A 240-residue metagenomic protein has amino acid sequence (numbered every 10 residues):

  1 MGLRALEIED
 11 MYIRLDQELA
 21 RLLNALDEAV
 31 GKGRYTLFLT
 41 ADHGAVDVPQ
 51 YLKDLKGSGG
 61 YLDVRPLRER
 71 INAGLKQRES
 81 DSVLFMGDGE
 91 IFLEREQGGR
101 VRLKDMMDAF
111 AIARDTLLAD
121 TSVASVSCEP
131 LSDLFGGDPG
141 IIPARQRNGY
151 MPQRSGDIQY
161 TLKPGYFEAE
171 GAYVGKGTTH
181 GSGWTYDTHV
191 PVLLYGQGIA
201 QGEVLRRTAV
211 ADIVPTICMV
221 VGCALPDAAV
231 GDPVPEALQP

Functional and structural regions predicted by a protein language model:
M1-R4, E203-V204: Short acidic, glycine/proline-rich loop/turn micro-motifs
R4-I13: The substrate-binding groove and active-site-proximal loops of carbohydrate-active enzymes, especially glycoside
L6, Q17-Y166, G171: Secreted, luminal/periplasmic, and some membrane-associated catalytic domains that remodel anionic oxygen-ester
I13, Q17-N24, A111, D115 (+4 more regions): Solvent-exposed, polar/charged alpha-helical surfaces in well-ordered, non-transmembrane soluble domains, broadly
V46, D54, A119, G198 (+1 more regions): Short, well-ordered loop/turn and helix-capping segments at boundaries between secondary-structure elements and domains
L62-D105, G177-V221, P235-P240: Substrate-binding rim/cap in mid-to-C-terminal beta-strand-loop elements of soluble/periplasmic
R147-M151, I158, V204-R207, A224-P240: Cysteine endopeptidase catalytic domains of the caspase/legumain-like
E170-T178: Short, surface-exposed loop/helix-turn segments at secondary-structure junctions that function as lids/hinges flanking
